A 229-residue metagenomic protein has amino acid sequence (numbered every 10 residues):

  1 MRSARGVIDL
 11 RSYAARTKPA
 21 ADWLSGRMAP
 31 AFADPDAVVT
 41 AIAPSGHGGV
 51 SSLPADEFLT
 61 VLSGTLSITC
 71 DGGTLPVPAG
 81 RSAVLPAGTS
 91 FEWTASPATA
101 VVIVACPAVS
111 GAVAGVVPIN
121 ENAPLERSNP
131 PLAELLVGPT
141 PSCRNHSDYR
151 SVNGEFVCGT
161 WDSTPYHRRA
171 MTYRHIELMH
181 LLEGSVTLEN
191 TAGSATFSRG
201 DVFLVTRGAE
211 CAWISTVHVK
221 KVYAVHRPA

Functional and structural regions predicted by a protein language model:
M1-A41, G48-G49, A105-E155: A short, N-terminal "cap"/entry segment at the start of jelly-roll beta-barrel domains of the cupin/DSBH fold
A31, G48-L53, T94-A95, G159-T160 (+2 more regions): Short histidine-centered beta-strand/loop micro-motifs that create catalytic or ligand/metal-coordination sites
V39-A41, F58, T74, S82-V84 (+3 more regions): Conserved hydrophobic/aromatic beta-strand scaffold that supports enzyme active sites
L53-I68, T172-L188: Short, conserved beta-strand element in jelly-roll/cupin
T65-S67, T74, S90, S185 (+2 more regions): Structural motif
D71-G88, T191-G208: Short acidic-glycine-tyrosine-enriched beta hairpin
A87-A112, R207-A229: Ligand-binding loop in jelly-roll beta-barrel domains
V152-T164, R168-L178, T191, V219: Intrinsically disordered, low-complexity segments enriched in Gly and acidic/Ser/Thr residues that form flexible
